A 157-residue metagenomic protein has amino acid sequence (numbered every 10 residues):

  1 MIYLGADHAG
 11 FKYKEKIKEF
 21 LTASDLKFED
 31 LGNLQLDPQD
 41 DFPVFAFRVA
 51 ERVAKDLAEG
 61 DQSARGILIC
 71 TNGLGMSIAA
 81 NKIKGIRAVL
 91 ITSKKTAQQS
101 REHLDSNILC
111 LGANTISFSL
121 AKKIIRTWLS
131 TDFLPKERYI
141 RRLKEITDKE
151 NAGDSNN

Functional and structural regions predicted by a protein language model:
Y3-K12, K16, K94-N157: C-terminal binding/interaction regions
G5, E29-G32, G66-C70: Short, conserved beta-strand edge motifs with alternating hydrophobic and charged residues
G10-F11, Q35-L36, G73-G75: Short, catalytically relevant binding-site loops at active-site mouths
K16-L26: A short, Lys/Arg-enriched amphipathic alpha-helix followed by its capping loop at the start of a domain
K27-Q39: A short beta-strand-loop structural module common to alpha/beta enzyme folds
F28, I86-S93, F133: Short hydrophobic/aromatic-enriched beta-strand-loop microsegments
F45-V89: Helix-adjacent hinge/juxtasegments
